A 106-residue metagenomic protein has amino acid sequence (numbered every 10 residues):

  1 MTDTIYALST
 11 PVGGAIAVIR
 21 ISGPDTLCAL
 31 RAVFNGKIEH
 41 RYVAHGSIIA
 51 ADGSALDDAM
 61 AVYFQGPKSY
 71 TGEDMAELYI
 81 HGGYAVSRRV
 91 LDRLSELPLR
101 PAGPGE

Functional and structural regions predicted by a protein language model:
M1-E106: A glycine-rich (often HGG/GG-containing) alpha/beta subdomain
